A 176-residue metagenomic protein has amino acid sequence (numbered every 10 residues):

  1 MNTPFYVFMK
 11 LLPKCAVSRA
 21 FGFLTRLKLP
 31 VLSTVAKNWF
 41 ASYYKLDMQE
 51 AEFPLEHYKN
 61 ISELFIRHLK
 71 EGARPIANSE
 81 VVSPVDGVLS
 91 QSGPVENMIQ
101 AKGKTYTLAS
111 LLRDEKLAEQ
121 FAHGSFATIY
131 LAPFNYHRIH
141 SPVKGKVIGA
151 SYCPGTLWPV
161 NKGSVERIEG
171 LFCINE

Functional and structural regions predicted by a protein language model:
M1-E176: Non-catalytic terminal segments and appended small domains
